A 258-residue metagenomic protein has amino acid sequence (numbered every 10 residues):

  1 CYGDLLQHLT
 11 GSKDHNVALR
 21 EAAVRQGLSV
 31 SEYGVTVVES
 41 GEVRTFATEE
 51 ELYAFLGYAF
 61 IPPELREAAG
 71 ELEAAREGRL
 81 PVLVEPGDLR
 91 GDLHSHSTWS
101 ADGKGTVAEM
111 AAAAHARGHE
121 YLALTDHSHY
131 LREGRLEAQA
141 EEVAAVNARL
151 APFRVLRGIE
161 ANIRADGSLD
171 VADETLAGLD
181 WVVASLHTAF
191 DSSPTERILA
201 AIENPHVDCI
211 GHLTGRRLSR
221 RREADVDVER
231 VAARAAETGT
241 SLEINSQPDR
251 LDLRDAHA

Functional and structural regions predicted by a protein language model:
C1: Phosphate-backbone recognition surface of nucleic-acid-processing proteins
L6-L89, G134-T238: Extended substrate/RNA-proximal surfaces in nucleic-acid metabolism proteins
S29, E120, S241: Residue-level detector of anion-binding/catalytic polar loops
V38-S40, H127-E133, S246-R250: Conserved short loop/turn motifs at secondary-structure junctions
D88-G103, L124-H129, C209-G215, S246: Histidine-centered catalytic micro-motifs
D92-E109, S185-D191, R221: Active-site mouth loops of central-metabolism enzymes
A101-L131: Metal-associated gating/positioning segment near the N- to mid-region
I244, P248-L251, D255-A258: C-terminal structured "cap/appendage" subdomains that terminate the fold
